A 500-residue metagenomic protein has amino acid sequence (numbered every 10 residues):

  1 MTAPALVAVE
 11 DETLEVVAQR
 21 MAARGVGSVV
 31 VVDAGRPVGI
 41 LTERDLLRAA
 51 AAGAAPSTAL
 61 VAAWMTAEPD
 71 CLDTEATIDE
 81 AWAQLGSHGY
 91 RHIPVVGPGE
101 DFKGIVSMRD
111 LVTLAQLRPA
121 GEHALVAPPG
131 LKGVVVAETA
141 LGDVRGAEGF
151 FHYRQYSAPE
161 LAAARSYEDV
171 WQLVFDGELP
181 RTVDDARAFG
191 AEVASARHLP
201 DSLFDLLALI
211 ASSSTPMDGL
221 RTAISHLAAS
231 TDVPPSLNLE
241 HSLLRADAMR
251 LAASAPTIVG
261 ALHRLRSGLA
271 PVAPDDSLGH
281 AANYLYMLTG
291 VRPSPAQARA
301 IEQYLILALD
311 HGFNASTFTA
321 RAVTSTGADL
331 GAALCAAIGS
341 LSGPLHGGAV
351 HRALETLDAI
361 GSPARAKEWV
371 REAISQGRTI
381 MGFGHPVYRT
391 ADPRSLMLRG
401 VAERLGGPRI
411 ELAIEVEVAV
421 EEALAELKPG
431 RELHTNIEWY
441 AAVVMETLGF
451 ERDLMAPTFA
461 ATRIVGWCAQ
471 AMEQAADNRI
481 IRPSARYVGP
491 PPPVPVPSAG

Functional and structural regions predicted by a protein language model:
M1-A5, T58-P69: Bateman (tandem CBS) regulatory domains
T2, V26, V30, P37-A52 (+2 more regions): Short beta->alpha transition motifs characteristic of CBS
L6-V7, D70-C71, E160, Y388: Short strand->helix junction
V7-G25, V32-D33, C71-G89, V96-G97 (+1 more regions): The conserved cystathionine-beta-synthase
E12, L41, A59, A76 (+1 more regions): Short beta-to-alpha loop/turn elements within the nucleotide-binding domains of ABC transporters
T13, D45-L46, A63, T77 (+1 more regions): Histidine- and aromatic-rich ligand-binding microenvironments
I105, R109-G500: Hydrophobic alpha-helical bundle cores within soluble ligand-binding/oligomerization subdomains
